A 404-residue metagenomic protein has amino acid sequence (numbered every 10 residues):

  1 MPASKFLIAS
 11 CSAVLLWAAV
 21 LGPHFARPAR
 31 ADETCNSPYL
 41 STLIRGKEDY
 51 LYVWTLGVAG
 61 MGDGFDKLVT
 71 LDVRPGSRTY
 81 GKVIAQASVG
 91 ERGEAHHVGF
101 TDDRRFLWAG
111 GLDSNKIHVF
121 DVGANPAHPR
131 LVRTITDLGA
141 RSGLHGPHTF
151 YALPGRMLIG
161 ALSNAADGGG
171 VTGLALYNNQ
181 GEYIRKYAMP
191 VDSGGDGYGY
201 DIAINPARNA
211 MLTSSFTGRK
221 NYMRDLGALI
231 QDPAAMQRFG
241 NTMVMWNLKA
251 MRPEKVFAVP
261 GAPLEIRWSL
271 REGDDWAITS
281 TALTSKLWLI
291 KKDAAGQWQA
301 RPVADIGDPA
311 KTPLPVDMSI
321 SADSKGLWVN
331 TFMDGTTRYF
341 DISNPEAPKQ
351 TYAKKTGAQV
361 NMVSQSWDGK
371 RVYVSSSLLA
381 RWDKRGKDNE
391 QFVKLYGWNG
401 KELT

Functional and structural regions predicted by a protein language model:
G46, Y52-D63, G160-G170, S214-R238 (+1 more regions): Short, conserved, GDST-rich strand-edge loop motifs in beta-rich repeat architectures
K47-D49, D103-R105, P154-R156, A207-N209 (+3 more regions): Short coil/turn segments that connect the beta-strands within blades of beta-propeller domains
L71-R78, V119-P129, Q180-E182, L289-Q299 (+2 more regions): Short loop/turn segments immediately following beta-strands, especially the blade-tip and inter-blade linker loops
Y80-T149: Blade-loop segments of beta-propeller domains
K82-E94, V132-G143, K186-G197, P253-A262 (+2 more regions): Surface-exposed loop and turn segments in beta-propeller and other repeat-based domains that flank or scaffold
T101, G194-S343: Beta-propeller domains
G123-P206: Asp-box/WD-like beta-propeller blade repeats and closely related beta-sheet repeat scaffolds
A310-K387, V393: Loop/turn-rich, solvent-exposed surfaces of beta-rich toroidal or solenoidal domains
